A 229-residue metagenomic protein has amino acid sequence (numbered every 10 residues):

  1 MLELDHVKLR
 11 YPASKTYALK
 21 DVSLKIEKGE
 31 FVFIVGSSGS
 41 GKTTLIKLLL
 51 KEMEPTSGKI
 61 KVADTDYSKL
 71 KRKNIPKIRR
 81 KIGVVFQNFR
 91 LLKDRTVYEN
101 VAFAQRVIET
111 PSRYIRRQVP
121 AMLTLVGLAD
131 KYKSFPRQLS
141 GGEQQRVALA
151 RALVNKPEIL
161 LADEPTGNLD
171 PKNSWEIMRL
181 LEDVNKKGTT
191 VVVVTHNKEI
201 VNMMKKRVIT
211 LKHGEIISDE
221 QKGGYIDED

Functional and structural regions predicted by a protein language model:
L50: Helix-to-loop junction immediately C-terminal to a conserved catalytic motif
G58-D66, I78: Conserved ABC transporter NBD signature motif
R95-A102: Short coil-to-helix segment of the ABC ATPase nucleotide-binding domain corresponding to the Q-loop/switch region
F135-L139, E143-Q145: Conserved ABC ATPase signature
L149: Hydrophobic anchor residue at the start of the ABC signature
V154-E158: A short, proline-enriched helix->beta-strand linker immediately N-terminal to the Walker B motif in ABC-type P-loop
L160-D163: Catalytic Walker B motif of ABC-type/P-loop ATPase nucleotide-binding domains
